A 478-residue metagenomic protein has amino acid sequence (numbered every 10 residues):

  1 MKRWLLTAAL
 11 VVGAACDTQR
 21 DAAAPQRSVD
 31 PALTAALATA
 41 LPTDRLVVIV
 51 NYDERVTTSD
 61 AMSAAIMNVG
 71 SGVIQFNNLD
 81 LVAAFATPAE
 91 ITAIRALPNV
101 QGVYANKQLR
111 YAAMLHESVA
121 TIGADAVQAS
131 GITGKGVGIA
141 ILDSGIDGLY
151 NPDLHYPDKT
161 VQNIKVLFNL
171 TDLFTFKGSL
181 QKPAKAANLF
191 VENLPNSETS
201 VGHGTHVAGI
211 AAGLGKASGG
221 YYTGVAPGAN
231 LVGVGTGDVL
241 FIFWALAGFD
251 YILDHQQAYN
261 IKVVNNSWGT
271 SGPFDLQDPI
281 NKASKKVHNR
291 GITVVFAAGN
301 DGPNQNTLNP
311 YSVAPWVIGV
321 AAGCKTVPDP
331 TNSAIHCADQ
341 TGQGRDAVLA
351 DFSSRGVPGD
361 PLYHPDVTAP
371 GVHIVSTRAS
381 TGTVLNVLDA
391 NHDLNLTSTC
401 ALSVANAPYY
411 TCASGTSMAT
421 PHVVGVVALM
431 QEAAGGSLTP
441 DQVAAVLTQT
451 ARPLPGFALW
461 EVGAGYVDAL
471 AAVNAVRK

Functional and structural regions predicted by a protein language model:
A8-L33: Bacterial Sec-dependent N-terminal signal peptides
T18, A22-A23, D60-S130, H155 (+1 more regions): Autoinhibitory propeptides
A38-T39, I261-N265, A369, L402 (+2 more regions): C-terminal subdomain of the subtilisin-like protease fold in secreted/lumenal serine endopeptidases
L46-T58: Short, surface-exposed ligand-recognition loops at beta-strand->loop->(often short) alpha-helix junctions that present
Q128-W244, Q257-V263, L276, N289-G291 (+8 more regions): Subtilisin-like serine protease catalytic core
D143, G299, G415: Active-site glycine-centered loops adjacent to acidic/histidine catalytic or metal-binding residues that shape
I252-D275, A297-A298: Short acidic, glycine-rich surface-loop motifs adjacent to enzyme active sites
G272-Q277, A297-P315, A322-H364, S376-D393 (+2 more regions): Active-site-adjacent substrate-recognition loops and nearby beta-strands within hydrolase catalytic domains
